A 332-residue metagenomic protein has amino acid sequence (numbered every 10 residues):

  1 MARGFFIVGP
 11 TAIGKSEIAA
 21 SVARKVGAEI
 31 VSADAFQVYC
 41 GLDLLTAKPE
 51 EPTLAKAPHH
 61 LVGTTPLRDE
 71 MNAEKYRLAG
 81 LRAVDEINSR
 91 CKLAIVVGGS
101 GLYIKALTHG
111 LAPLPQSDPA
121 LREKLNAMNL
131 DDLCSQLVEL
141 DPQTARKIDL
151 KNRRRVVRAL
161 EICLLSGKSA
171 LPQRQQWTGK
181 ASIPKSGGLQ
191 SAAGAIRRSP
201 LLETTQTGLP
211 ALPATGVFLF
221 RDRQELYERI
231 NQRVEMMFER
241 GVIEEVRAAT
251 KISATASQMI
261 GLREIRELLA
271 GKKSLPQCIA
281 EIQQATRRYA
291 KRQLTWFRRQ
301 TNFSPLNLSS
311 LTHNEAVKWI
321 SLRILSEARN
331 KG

Functional and structural regions predicted by a protein language model:
M1-G332: Phosphate/pyrophosphate-binding catalytic cores of soluble transferases and nucleic-acid-acting enzymes
